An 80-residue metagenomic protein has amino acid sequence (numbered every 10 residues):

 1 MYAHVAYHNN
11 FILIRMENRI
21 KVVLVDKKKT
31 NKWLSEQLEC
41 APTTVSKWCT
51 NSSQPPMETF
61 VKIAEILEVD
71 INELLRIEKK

Functional and structural regions predicted by a protein language model:
Y2-K29: A short, Lys/Arg-rich alpha-helix, primarily the initiator
R15, R19-I20, L38, S46-W48 (+1 more regions): Helix-turn-helix-like N-terminal two-helix hairpins of bacterial/phage DNA-binding regulators
K21, K32, V61: Residues within the helices of the helix-turn-helix
L24, C49, L67, L75-E78: DNA major-groove recognition helix of helix-turn-helix
L24, S35, A64: The alpha-helix within a helix-turn-helix
K28-K47: Short alpha-helical DNA-recognition segment
E58-E73: DNA major-groove recognition helix of helix-turn-helix/homeodomain DNA-binding modules
